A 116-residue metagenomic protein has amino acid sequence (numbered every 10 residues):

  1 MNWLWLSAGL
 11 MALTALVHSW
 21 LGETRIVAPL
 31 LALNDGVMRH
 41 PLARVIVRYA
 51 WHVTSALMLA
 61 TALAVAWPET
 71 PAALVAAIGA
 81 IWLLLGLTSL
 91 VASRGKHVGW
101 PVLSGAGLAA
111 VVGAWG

Functional and structural regions predicted by a protein language model:
M1-A8, A64-L74, G113-G116: Helix-coil boundary and interhelical linker segments in multi-pass alpha-helical membrane proteins
N2-E23: N-terminal signal-anchor transmembrane alpha helix
L4-S7, V47, W51-T54, V75: Alpha-helical transmembrane segments of integral membrane proteins, emphasizing hydrophobic/aromatic residues
M11-H18, M58-V65, W82-S89, A109-A110: Helical transmembrane-bundle signal
S19-P29, A62-E69, L90-S93, H97 (+1 more regions): Transmembrane helix-loop junctions and nearby membrane-interface residues
T24-I46: Cytosolic, membrane-interface loops and tails of multi-pass inner-membrane proteins
W51-V65, P101-A106: Core segments of transmembrane alpha-helices that mediate helix-helix packing or line hydrophobic substrate/ligand
A73-A77, L83-W100, V111-G116: Membrane-helix boundary connector in multi-pass membrane proteins
